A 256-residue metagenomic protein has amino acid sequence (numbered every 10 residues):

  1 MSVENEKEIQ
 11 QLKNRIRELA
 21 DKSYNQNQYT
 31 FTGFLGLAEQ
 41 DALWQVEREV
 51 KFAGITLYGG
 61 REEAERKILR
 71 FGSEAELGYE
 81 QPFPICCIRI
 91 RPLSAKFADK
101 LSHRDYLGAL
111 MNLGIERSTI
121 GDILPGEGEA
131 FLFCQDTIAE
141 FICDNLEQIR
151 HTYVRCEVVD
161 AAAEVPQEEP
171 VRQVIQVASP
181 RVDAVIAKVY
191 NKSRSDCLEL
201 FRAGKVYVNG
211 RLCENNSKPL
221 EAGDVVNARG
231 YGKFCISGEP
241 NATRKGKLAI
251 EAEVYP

Functional and structural regions predicted by a protein language model:
M1-D183, V189, L212, P219 (+1 more regions): Ferredoxin-like alpha/beta domains used as RNA- or RNAP-binding modules
S179-G230: Basic (Lys/Arg-enriched) interaction patch that binds polyanionic ligands
